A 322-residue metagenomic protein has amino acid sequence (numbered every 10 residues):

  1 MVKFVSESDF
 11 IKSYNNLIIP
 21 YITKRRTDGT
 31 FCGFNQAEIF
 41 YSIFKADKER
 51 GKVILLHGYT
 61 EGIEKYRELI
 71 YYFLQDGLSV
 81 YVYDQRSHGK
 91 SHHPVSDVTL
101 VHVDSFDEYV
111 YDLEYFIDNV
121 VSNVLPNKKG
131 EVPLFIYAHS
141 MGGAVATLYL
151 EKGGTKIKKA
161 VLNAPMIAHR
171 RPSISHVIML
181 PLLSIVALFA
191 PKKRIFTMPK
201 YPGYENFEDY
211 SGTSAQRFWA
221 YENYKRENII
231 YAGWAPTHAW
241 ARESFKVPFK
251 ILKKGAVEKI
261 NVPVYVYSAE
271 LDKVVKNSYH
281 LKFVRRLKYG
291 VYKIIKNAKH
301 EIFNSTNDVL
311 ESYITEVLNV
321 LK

Functional and structural regions predicted by a protein language model:
M1-C32, I39-I43: An N-terminal hydrophobic leader/cap segment in hydrolases
G58-E61, M141: Active-site glycine-rich loops that stabilize anionic/oxyanionic intermediates across multiple enzyme folds
I63, I70-S96: Conserved alpha/beta-hydrolase
V101-N123: Alpha/beta-hydrolase active-site loop
V145-A232: Alpha/beta-hydrolase-fold enzymes
I260, V266-S268, D272: Short beta-strand/loop motif that positions the catalytic acidic residue of the alpha/beta-hydrolase fold
V262, K276-R285: Short alpha-helix in the alpha/beta-hydrolase fold that links the catalytic acid
A298-E311: Catalytic histidine-centered segment of alpha/beta-hydrolase-like enzymes
